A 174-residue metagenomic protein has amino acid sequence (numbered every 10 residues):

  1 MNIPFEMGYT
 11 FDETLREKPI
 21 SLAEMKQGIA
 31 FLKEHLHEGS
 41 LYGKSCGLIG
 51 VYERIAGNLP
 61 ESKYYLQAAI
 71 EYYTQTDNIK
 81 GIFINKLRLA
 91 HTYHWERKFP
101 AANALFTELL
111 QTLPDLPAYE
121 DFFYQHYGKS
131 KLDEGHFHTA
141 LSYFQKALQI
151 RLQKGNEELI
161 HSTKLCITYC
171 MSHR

Functional and structural regions predicted by a protein language model:
M1-R174: Intrinsically disordered, low-complexity regions
